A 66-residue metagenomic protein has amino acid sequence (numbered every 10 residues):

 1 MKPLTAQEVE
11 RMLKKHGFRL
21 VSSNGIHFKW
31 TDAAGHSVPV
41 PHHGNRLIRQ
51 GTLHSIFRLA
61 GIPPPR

Functional and structural regions predicted by a protein language model:
M1-G17: Polyanion-binding surface elements
Q7, H36, G44-R66: C-terminal structural segments of small proteins and small subunits
G17-S23, P64: Short secondary-structure junctions
S22-G44, F57: Accessory recognition modules or surfaces
